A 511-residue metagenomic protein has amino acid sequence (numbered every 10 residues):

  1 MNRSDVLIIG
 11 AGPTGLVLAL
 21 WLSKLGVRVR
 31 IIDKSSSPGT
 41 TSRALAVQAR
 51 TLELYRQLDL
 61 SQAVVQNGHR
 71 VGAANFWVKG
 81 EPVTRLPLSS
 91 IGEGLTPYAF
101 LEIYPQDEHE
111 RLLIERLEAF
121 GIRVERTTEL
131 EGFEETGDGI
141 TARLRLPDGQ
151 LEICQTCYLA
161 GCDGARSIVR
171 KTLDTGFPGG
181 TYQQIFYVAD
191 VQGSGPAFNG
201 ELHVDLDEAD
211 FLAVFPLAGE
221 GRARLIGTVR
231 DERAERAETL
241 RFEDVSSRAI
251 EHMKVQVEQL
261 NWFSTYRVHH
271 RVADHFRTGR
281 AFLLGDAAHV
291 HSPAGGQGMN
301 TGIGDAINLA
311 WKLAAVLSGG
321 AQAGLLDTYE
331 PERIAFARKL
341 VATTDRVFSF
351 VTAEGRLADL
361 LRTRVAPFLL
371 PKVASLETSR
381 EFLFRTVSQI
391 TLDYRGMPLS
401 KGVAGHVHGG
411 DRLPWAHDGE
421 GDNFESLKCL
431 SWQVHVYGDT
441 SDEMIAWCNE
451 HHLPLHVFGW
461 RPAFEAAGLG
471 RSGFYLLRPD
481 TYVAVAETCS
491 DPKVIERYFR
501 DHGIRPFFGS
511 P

Functional and structural regions predicted by a protein language model:
M1-D5, I9, L25, K34 (+9 more regions): Helical substrate-recognition/capping region of FAD-dependent monooxygenase/halogenase enzymes
N2-S4, D148-Y158: Core beta-strand elements of the Rossmann-like FAD/NAD(P) dinucleotide-binding domain in flavoenzyme oxidoreductases
G15-L16: N-terminal Rossmann-fold NAD(P) dinucleotide-binding loop
S23-R43: Glycine-rich FAD pyrophosphate-binding loop
T40-A44, Q48-L112, R116-E118: Active-site-adjacent segment of FAD-dependent monooxygenases/related oxidoreductases
N67, A237-Q297, T301, A321 (+5 more regions): FAD/FMN-dependent oxidoreductases across multiple families
P82, E115, I122, Y158 (+1 more regions): Conserved FAD-binding catalytic core of PHBH/FMO-like flavoproteins
R126-I140: A conserved short coil-to-beta-strand element within the FAD-binding core of flavoproteins
